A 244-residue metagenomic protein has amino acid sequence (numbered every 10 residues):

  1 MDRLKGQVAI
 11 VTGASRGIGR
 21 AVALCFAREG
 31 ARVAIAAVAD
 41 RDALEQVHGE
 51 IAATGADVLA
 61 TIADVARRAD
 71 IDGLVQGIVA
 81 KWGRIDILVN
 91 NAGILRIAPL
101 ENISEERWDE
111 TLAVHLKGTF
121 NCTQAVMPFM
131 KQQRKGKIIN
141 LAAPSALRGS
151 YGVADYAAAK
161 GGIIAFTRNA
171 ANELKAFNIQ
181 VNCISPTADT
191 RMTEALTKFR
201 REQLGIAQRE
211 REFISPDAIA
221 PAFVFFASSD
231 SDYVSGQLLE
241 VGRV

Functional and structural regions predicted by a protein language model:
V8, S15-R16: Conserved glycine-rich cofactor-binding loop
A31-Q46: Conserved glycine-rich Rossmann-like NAD(P)H-binding loop of the short-chain dehydrogenase/reductase
P99-L100, R107-L112: Substrate-binding pocket helix/loop in short-chain dehydrogenase/reductase
T123, A159, T167: Active-site helix of classical SDR
P128, N172-A176, T190, D232: Alpha-helical segment proximal to the catalytic Tyr-Lys
A143: Residue(s) in the substrate-gating loop at a strand-loop-helix junction that position the organic substrate next
C183, L204-V244: C-terminal helical subdomain
